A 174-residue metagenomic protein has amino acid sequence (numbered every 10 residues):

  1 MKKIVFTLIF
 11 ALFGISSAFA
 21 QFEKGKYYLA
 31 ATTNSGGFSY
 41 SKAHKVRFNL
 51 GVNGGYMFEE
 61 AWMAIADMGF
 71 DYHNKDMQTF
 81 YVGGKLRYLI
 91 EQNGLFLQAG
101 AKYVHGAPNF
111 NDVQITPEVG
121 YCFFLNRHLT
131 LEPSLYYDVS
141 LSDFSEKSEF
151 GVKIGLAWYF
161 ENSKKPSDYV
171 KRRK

Functional and structural regions predicted by a protein language model:
M1-I4, Q21: Positively charged n-region of N-terminal signal peptides that target proteins for export
I4-G14: Sec-dependent N-terminal signal peptides
A20-F58, W62-D67, G155-K164, R173-K174: Short glycine/proline- and aromatic-enriched beta-strand/turn motifs that initiate or cap beta-hairpins
G25-Y27, H44-L50, D76-V82, N111-I115 (+1 more regions): Residues that define the transmembrane beta-barrel architecture of outer-membrane proteins
T33-G37, A101-K102, Y137-V139: Extracytoplasmic loops and strand-loop junctions of Gram-negative outer membrane beta-barrel proteins
G37-A43, D71-K75, H105-F110, L141-S145: Outer-membrane beta-barrel domain signature
G55-L135, W158: Gram-negative (and chloroplast) outer-membrane scaffold detector with strong preference for beta-barrel transmembrane
T130-E132, Y136-I154, W158: A contiguous, mid-protein "functional segment" used to position or interact with cofactors/ions or partner subunits
